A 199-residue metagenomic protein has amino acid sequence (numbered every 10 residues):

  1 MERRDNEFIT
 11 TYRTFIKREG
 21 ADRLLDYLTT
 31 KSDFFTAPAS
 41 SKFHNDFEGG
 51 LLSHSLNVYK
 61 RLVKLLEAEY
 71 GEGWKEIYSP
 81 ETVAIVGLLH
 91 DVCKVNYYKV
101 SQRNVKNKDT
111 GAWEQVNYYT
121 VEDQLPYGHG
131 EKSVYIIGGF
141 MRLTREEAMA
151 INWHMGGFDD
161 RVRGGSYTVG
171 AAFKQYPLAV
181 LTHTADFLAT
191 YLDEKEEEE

Functional and structural regions predicted by a protein language model:
M1, E198-E199: Short intrinsically disordered terminal tails
M1-N107, W113: Acidic/His-rich, divalent-metal-binding segments that scaffold phosphate/diphosphate chemistry
H44-F47, E76-E197: Divalent metal-dependent catalytic cores for phosphoryl transfer on phosphate-bearing substrates
